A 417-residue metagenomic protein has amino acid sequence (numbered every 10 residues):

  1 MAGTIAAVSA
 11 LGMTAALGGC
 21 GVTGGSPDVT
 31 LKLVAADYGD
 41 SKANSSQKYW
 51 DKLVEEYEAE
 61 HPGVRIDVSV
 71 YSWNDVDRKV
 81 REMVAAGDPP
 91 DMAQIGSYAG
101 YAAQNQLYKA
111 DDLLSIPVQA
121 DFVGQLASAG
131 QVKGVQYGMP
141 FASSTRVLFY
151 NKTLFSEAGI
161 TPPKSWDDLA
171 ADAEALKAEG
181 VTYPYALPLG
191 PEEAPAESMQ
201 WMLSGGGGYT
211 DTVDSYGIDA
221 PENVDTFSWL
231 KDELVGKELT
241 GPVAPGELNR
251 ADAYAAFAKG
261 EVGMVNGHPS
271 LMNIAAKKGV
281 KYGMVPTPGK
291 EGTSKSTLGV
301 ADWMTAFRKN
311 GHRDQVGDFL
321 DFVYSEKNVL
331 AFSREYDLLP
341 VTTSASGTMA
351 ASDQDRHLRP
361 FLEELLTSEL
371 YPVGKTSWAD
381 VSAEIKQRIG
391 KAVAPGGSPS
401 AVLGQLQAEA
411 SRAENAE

Functional and structural regions predicted by a protein language model:
A2-A99, E291, Q315, A331 (+2 more regions): Conserved N-terminal structural module of periplasmic/extracytoplasmic solute-binding proteins
N44, D111-F122, P184-E192, G206-S228 (+5 more regions): Short, solvent-exposed loop/beta-turn-alpha elements that line the ligand-binding surface or hinge of extracytoplasmic
E56, E60-F122, E157-K164, Y254-A256 (+5 more regions): Extracytoplasmic "Venus flytrap"/periplasmic binding protein-like
E58, S228-Q315: Extracytoplasmic/periplasmic substrate-binding proteins
G96-T145, E197-M199, G283, D353: Hinge/lid segment of periplasmic solute-binding proteins
A99, L107, S270-N273, D302-A379 (+1 more regions): Mature extracytoplasmic/periplasmic domains
S156-E157, E238, E364-E417: Conserved C-terminal helix/tail region of periplasmic/extracytoplasmic solute-binding proteins
A173, E179, S215-P245: Glycine-centered hinge/linker elements that transmit conformational signals in sensory and ligand-binding systems
